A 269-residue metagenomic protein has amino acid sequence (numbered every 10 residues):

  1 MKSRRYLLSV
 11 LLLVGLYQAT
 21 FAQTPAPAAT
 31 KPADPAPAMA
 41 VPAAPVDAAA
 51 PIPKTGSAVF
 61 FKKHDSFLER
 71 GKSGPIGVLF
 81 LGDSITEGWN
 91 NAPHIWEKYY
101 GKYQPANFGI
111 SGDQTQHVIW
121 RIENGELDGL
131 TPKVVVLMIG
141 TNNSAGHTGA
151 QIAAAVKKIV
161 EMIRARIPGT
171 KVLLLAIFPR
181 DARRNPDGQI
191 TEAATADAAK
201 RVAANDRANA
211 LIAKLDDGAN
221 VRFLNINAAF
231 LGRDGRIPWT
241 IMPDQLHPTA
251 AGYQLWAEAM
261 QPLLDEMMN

Functional and structural regions predicted by a protein language model:
M1-L81, I85-Y99, M267-N269: N-terminal secretory targeting modules
D34-A44, T55-G56, F61, V78 (+11 more regions): Mature catalytic domains of secreted/periplasmic carbohydrate-active enzymes
P45-T55, N107-H117, Q245: Acidic/histidine-rich helix-loop elements that form or flank divalent-metal/phosphate-binding sites at the catalytic
S66, I76, F80, D113 (+9 more regions): Extracytoplasmic/secreted proteins, especially bacterial periplasmic and envelope-associated proteins
G77-G82, Q104-G109, K133-I139, N143 (+3 more regions): Structural recognition of the beta-strand scaffold that forms the well-ordered cores of secreted hydrolase catalytic
T86, G112, A228: Short, glycine/acidic-enriched loop or turn micro-motifs at the edges of active sites
E87-G101, T115-A165, G169, L173-G188 (+1 more regions): Oxyanion-hole/transition-state-stabilizing segment in secreted/luminal serine hydrolases and related acyltransferases
D181-N269: Catalytic His-Asp segment of secreted/periplasmic serine-dependent ester chemistry enzymes
